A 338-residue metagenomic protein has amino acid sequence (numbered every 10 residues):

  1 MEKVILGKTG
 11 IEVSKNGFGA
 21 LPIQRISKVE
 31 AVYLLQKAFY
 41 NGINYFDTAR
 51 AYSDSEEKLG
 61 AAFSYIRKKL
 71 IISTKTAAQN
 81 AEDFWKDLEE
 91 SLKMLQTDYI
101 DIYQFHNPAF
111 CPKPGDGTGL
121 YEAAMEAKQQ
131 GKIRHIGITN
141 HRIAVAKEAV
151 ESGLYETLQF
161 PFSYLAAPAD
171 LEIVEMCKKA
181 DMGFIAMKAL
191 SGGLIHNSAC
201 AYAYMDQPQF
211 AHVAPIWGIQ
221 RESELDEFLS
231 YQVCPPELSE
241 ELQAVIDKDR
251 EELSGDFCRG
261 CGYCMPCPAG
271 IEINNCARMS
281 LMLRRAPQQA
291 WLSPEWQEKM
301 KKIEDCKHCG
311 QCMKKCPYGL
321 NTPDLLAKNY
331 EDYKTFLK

Functional and structural regions predicted by a protein language model:
M1-L70: N-terminal binding-site loop/beta-alpha segment at the start of enzyme catalytic domains that lines or forms
K3, L35, E56, G60 (+7 more regions): Generic structural signal for well-ordered alpha-helices, preferentially at hydrophobic/aromatic core positions
L6, F18, F46, L59 (+11 more regions): Conserved, mostly hydrophobic/aromatic
I11-N16, G42-Y45, I66-L70, T97-D101 (+4 more regions): Short, well-ordered coil/turn segments that N-cap beta-strands
V29, Q79-G193: Glycine/proline-rich, positively charged, aromatic-decorated active-site loop/lid region on the catalytic face
K37-F39, I43-N44, E172-A186, L190-K338: Structured C-terminal cap/extension of enzyme domains
N44-A49, S73-T74, R134-G137, T157-F160 (+3 more regions): Short catalytic-loop micro-motif centered on adjacent basic/acidic residues
K69-I72, Y155-S163, P236-E241: Short hydrophobic/aromatic-enriched beta-strand-loop microsegments
